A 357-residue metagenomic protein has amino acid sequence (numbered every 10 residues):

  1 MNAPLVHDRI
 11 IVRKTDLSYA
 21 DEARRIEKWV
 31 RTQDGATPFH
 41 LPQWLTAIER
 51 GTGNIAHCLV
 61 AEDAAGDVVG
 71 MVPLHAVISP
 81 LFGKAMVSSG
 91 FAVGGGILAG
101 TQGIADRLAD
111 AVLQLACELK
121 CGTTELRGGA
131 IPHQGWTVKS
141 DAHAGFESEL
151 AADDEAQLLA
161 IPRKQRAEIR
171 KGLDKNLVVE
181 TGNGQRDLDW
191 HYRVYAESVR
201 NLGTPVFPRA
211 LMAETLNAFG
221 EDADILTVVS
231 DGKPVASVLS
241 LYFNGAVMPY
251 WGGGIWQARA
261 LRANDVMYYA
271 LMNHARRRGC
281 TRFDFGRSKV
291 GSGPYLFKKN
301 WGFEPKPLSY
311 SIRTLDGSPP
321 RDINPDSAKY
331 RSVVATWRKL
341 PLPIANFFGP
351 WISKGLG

Functional and structural regions predicted by a protein language model:
N2-I10, C58, A76, A130-Q157 (+1 more regions): Active-site/acyl-donor-binding loops of N-acyltransferases
V6-A65, V72-F82, G128-A260: A conserved beta-strand-loop-helix scaffold within acyl/acetyltransferase catalytic domains
N54-A56, E118-C121, C280: Short, high-confidence coil segments that cap the C-terminus of an alpha-helix and link into the following beta-strand
V60-D63, V69-M71, L81, A92 (+2 more regions): Aromatic (often tryptophan-rich) hydrophobic motifs at membrane interfaces
V77-G95: Conserved acyl-donor/pantetheine-binding loop and adjacent beta-alpha core of acyl/acetyltransferases and related
S89, L159-E168, N324-R331: Short intrinsically disordered coil segments
G96-L98, E147: Short aromatic/hydrophobic contact patches that present stacked aromatics for nucleic-acid/ligand binding
G103-E147: Non-catalytic accessory segments adjacent to catalytic cores
